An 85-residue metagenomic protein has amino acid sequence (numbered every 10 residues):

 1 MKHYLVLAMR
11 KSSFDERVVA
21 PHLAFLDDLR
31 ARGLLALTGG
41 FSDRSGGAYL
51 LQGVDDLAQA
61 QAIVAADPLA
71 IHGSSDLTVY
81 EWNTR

Functional and structural regions predicted by a protein language model:
M1-R85: Conserved, structured core segments of small domains
